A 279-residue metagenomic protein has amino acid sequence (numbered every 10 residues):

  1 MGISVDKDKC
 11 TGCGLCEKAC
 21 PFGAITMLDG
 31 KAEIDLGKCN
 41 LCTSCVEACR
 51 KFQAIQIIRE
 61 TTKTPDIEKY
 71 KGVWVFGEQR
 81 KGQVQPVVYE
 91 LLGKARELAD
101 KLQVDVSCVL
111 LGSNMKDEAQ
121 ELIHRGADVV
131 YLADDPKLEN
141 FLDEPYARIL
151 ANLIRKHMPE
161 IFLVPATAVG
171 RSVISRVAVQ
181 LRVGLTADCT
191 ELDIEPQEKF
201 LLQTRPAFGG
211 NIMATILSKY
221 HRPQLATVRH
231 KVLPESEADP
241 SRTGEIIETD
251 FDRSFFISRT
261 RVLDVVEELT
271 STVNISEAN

Functional and structural regions predicted by a protein language model:
M1-N279: N-terminal glycine-rich FAD/FM-binding segment characteristic of electron-transfer flavoproteins
